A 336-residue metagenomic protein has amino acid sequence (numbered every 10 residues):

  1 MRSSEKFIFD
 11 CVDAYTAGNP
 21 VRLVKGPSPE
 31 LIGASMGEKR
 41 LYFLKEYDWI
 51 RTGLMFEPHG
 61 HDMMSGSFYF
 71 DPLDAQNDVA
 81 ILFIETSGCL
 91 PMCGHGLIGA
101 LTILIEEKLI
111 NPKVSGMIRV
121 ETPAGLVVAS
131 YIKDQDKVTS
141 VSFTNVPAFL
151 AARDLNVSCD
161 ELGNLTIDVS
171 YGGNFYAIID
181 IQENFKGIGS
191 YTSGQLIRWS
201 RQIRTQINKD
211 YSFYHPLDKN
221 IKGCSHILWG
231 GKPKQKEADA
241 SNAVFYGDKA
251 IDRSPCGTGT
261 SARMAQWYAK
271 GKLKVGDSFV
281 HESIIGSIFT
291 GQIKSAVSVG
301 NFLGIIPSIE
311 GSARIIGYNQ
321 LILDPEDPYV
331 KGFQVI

Functional and structural regions predicted by a protein language model:
M1-S170, A177-I336: A glycine-rich beta-to-alpha transition motif near the start of alpha/beta enzyme domains, typified by
